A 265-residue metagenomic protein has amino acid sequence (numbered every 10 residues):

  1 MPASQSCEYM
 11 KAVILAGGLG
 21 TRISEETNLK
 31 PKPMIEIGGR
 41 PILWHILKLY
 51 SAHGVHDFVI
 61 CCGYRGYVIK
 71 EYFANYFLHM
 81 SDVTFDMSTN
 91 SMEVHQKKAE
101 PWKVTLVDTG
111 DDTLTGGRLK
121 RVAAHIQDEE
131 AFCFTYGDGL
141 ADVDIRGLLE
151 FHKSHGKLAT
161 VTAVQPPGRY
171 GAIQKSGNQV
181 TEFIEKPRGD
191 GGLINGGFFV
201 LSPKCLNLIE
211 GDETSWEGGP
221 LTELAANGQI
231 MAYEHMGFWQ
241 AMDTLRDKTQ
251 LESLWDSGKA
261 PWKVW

Functional and structural regions predicted by a protein language model:
P2-N75, L106: N-terminal glycine-rich phosphate-binding loop and ensuing alpha1 helix
A12-I14, I60, F134, A159-T162 (+1 more regions): Structural beta-sheet core signal
H45, R118-R121, P220: Well-ordered alpha-helical segments embedded in enzymatic catalytic cores
A52, A124, E223-A226: Solvent-exposed polar/charged
V68-G177: Conserved beta-loop-beta/alpha segment of the NTase-like Rossmann-fold superfamily that binds/positions NTPs
E130-T135, L140-A141, I145-K153, Q165-G168 (+1 more regions): Catalytic-core segments of class I nucleotidyltransferases/pyrophosphorylases that form NMP-activated intermediates
